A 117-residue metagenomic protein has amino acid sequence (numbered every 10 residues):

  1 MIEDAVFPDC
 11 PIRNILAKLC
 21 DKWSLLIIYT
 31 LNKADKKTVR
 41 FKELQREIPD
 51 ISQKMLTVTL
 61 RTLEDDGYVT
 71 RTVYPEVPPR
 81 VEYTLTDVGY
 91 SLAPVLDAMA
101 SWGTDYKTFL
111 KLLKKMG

Functional and structural regions predicted by a protein language model:
M1-D4: Long, low-complexity, charged/polar intrinsically disordered regions in eukaryotic proteins
V6, C10-M55: N-terminal helix-turn-helix DNA-binding core of bacterial DNA-binding proteins
L56, L60-L63: Basic amphipathic alpha-helical segments that dock to polyanions
E64-T84: Beta-hairpin "wing" of winged helix-turn-helix
V77-A98: Basic, amphipathic "hinge/linker" alpha-helix immediately C-terminal to the N-terminal HTH DNA-binding motif
P94-G117: Amphipathic alpha-helical dimerization/coiled-coil segments that flank or bridge DNA-binding/regulatory modules
